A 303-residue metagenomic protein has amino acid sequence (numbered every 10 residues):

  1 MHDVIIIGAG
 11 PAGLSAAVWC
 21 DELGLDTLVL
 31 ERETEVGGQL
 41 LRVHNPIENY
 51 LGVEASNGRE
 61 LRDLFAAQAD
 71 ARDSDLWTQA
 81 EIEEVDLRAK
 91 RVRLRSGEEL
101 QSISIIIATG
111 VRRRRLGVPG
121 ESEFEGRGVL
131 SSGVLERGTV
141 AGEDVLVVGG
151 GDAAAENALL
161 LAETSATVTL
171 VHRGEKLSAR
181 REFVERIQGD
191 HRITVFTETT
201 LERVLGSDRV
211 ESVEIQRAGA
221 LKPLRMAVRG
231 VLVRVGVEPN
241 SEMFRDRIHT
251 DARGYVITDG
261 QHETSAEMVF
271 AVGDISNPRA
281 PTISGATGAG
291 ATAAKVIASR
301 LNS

Functional and structural regions predicted by a protein language model:
M1-D3, Q79, A141-E143, E198 (+1 more regions): Phosphate-coordination loops involved in phosphoryl transfer and adenosine-cofactor binding
H2-R72, A155-R181, F196, D251 (+1 more regions): Beta1-alpha1 glycine-rich phosphate/pyrophosphate-binding loop at the start of Rossmann-like nucleotide-binding domains
G10-P11, V111-R113, D152-A153, N277: Residue-level detector of alpha-helix initiation sites
A69-L94, E99-S102, E163-G260, S299-S303: A Rossmann-like FAD-binding core segment of flavoenzymes
L76-R95, S102-T139: Glycine/small-residue-rich loop that forms an oxyanion/phosphate-binding "nest" at active or ligand-binding sites
G117, S122-T139, V233-G285, A289-T292 (+1 more regions): FAD-site-proximal beta/loop scaffold in flavoenzymes
